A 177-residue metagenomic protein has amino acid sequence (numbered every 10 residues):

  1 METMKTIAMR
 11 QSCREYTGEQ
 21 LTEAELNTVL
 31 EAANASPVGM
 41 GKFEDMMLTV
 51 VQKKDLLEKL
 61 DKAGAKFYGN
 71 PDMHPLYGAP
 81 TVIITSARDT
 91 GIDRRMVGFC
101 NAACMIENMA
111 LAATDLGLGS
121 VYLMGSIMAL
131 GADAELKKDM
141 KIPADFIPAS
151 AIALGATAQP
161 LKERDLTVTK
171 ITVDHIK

Functional and structural regions predicted by a protein language model:
M1-T81, I176-K177: N-terminal amphipathic, basic helical "cap/leader" segment at the start of enzyme domains
K5-C13, G18, T22, I142 (+1 more regions): C-terminal helix-cap and adjacent tail motif
T17, S86-D93, H175-I176: Helix-biased detector of long, well-ordered alpha-helical tracts
A33, I83, T90-L136: Small-aliphatic-rich amphipathic alpha-helix that forms the alpha element of a beta-alpha
M40-F43, H74-Y77, M140-F146, D165-L166: Solvent-exposed alpha-helices and their adjacent loops that cap or buttress functional pockets in soluble metabolic
K53-E58, D89-G91, A158: Short, charged/polar surface micro-motifs in flexible loops or helix N-caps
A65-F67, F99-N101, K138, V168-K170: Short, solvent-exposed amphipathic alpha-helical segments in soluble enzyme and RNA/protein-processing domains
